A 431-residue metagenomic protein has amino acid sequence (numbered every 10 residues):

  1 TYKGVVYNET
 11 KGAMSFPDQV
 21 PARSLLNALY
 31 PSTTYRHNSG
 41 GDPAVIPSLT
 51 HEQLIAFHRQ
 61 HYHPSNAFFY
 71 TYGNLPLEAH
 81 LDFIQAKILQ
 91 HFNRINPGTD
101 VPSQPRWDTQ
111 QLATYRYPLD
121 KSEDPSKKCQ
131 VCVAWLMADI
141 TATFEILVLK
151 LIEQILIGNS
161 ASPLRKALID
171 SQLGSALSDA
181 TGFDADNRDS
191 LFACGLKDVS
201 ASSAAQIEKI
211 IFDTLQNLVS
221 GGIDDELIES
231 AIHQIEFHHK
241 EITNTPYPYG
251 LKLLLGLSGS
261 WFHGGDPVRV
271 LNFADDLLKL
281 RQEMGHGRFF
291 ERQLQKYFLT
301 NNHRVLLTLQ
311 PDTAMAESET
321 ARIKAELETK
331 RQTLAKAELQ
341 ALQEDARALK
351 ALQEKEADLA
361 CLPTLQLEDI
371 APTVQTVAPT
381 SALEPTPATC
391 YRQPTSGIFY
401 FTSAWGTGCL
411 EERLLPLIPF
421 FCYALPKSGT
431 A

Functional and structural regions predicted by a protein language model:
T1-D108, D124-V148, Q154-L164, D170-P372: Charge-rich, well-structured scaffold segments of protease-associated domains
A22-S24, Q130, L191, P385-C390 (+1 more regions): Short glycine-rich loop/turn motifs
A56-R59, Q111-S122, A388-Y391: Short, surface-exposed beta-strand/loop micro-motifs that present aromatic residues
S122-S126, D184-N187, A382-E384, Q393-S396: Short, ordered beta-strand-loop transition motifs
F144-L156, I398-A431: Active/ligand-binding-proximal structured segments within catalytic/core domains that scaffold catalytic residues
K355-Y400: N- or domain-start disorder-to-order transition segments that initiate the globular core
